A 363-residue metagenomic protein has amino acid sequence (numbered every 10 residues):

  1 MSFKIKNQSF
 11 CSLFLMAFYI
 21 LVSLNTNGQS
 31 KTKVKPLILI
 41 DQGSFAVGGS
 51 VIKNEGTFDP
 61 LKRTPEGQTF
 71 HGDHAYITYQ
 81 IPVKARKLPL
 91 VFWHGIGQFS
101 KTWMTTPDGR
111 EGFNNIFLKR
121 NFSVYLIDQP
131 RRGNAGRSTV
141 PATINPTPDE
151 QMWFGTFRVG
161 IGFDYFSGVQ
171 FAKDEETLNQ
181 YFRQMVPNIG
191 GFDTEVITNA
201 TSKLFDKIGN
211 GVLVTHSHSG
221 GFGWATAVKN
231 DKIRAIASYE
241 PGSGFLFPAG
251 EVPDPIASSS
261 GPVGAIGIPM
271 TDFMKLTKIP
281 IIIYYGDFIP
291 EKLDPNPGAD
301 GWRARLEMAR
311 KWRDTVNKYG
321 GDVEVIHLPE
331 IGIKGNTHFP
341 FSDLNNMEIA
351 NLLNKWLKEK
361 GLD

Functional and structural regions predicted by a protein language model:
S30-A85: N-terminal cap/lid segment of alpha/beta-hydrolase-fold proteins
K87-G95: Short beta-strand element of the alpha/beta-hydrolase
H94-F99, W103-M104: Active-site glycine-rich loops that stabilize anionic/oxyanionic intermediates across multiple enzyme folds
R110-G136: Conserved alpha/beta-hydrolase
G191-G211: Conserved acidic catalytic loop of the alpha/beta-hydrolase fold
G220-D231: Short glycine-enriched nucleophile-adjacent loop and the immediately C-terminal alpha-helix near the catalytic center
S243-Y319, E324-I326: The feature captures the conserved acid-bearing segment of alpha/beta-hydrolase catalytic domains
G335, F339-D363: Catalytic active-site module of serine/aspartate enzymes centered on a nucleophile-bearing elbow/loop
